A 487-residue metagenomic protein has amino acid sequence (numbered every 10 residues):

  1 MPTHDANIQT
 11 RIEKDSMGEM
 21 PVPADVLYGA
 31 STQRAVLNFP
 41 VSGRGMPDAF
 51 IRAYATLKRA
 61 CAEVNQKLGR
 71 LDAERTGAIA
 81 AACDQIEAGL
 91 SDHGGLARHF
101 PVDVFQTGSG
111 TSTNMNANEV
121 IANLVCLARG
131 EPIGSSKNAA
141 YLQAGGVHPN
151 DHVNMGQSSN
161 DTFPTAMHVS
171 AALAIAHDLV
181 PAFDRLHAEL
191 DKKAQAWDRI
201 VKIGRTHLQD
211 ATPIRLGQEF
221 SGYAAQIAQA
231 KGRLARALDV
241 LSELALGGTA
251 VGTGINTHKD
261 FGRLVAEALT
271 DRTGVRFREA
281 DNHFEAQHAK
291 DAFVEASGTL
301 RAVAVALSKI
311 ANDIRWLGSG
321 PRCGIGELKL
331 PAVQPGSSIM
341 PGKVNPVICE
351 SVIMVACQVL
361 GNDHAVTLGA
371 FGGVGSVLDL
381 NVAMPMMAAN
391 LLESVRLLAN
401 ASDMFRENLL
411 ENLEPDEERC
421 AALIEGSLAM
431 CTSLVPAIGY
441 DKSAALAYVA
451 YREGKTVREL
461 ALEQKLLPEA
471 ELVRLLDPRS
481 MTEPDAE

Functional and structural regions predicted by a protein language model:
M1-E487: Conserved, well-structured ligand/cofactor-binding cores
